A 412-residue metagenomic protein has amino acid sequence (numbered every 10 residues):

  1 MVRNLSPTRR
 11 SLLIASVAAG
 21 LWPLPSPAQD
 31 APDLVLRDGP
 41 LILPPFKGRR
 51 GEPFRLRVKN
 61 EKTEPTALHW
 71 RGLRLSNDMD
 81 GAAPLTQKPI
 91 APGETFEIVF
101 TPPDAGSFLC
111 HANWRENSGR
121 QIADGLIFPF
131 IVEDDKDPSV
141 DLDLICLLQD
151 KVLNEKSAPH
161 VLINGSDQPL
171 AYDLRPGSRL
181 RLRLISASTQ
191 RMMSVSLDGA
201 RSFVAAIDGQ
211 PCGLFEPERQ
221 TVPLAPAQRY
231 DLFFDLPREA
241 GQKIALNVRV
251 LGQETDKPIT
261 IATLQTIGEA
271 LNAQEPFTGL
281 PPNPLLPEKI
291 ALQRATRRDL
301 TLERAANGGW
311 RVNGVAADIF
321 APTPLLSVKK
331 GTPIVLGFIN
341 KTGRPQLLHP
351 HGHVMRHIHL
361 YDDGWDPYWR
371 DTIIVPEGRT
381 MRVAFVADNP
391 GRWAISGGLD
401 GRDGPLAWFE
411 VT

Functional and structural regions predicted by a protein language model:
R3-L5, S11-A28: N-terminal export signals
W22-L24, A28-I42, R120-Q149, L153 (+3 more regions): Extended terminal and domain-junction accessory segments
Q29-L73: A long-range scaffold signal marking pre-active-site subdomains of enzyme folds
F46-G48, G72-D104, V204-R238, P322-V328 (+1 more regions): Extracytoplasmic beta-sandwich strand-turn segments characteristic of Greek-key/jelly-roll folds
V58-K62, S186, F338-T342: Asparagine-centered strand-capping/turn motif at beta-strand->loop junctions
E94, P102-V132: Hydrophobic or amphipathic alpha-helical targeting/insertion segments
L142-S178, I185-T189: Acidic-aromatic/histidine active-site loop/patch
G199-P211, A317, K341-Y368, D400-D403 (+1 more regions): Active/binding-pocket-proximal capping segment
